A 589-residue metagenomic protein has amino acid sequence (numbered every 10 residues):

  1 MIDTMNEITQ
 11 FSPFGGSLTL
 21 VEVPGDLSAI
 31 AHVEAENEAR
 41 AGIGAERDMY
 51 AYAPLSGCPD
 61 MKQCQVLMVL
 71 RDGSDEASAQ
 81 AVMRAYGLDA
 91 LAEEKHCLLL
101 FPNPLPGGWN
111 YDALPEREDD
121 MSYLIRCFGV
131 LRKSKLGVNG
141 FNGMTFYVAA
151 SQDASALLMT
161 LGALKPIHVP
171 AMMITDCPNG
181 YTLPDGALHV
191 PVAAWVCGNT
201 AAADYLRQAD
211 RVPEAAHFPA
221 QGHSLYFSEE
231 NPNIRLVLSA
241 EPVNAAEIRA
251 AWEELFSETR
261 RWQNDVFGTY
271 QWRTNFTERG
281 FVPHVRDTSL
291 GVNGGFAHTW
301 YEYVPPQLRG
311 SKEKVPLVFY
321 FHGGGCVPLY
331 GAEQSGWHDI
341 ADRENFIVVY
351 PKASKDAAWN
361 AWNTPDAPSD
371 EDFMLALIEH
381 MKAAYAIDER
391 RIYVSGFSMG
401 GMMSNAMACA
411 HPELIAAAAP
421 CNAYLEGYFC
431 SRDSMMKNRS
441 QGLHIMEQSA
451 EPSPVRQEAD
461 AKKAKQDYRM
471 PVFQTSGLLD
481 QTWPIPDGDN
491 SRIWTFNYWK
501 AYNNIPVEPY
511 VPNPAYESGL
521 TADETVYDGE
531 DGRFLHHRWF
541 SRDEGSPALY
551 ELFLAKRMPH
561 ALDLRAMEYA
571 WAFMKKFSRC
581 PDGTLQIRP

Functional and structural regions predicted by a protein language model:
M1-V66, Y86, E94, L98 (+11 more regions): A domain-start/cap signature at the N-terminus of enzymes
E38-Y50, C64-G143, A297-Y301, P316-Y393 (+4 more regions): Serine-hydrolase catalytic machinery in alpha/beta-hydrolase-like enzymes
V69-R71, T175, F319-F321, C421 (+1 more regions): Alpha/beta-hydrolase
N142, H168-P170, E389, I415-A416 (+1 more regions): Core-facing hydrophobic residues within beta-strands of well-ordered domains
A194-V196, Q474-S476: Short beta-strand/loop motif that positions the catalytic acidic residue of the alpha/beta-hydrolase fold
T200, L479-P484, P559-A561: Acidic catalytic loop of the alpha/beta-hydrolase fold
P242-A246, P559-L564: Catalytic histidine-centered segment of alpha/beta-hydrolase-like enzymes
P471-F473, D487-D489: Mature catalytic domains of secreted/periplasmic carbohydrate-active enzymes
